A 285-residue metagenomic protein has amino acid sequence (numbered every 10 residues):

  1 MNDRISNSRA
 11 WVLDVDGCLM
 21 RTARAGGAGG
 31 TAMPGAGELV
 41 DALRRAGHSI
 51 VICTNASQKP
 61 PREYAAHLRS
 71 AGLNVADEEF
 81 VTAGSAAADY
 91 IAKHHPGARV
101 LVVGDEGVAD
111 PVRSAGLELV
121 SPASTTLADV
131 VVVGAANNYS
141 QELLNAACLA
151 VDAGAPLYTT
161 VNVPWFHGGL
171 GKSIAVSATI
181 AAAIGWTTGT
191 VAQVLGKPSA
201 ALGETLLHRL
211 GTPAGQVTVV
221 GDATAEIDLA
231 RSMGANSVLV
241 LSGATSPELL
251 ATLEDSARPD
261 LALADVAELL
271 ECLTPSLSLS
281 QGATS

Functional and structural regions predicted by a protein language model:
N2-P34, E38-A46, S57-V81, A88 (+1 more regions): Asp-based, Mg2+/Mn2+-dependent phosphohydrolase catalytic module
T54: Conserved phosphate-coupling serine/threonine residues in phosphotransfer and NTP-handling enzymes
